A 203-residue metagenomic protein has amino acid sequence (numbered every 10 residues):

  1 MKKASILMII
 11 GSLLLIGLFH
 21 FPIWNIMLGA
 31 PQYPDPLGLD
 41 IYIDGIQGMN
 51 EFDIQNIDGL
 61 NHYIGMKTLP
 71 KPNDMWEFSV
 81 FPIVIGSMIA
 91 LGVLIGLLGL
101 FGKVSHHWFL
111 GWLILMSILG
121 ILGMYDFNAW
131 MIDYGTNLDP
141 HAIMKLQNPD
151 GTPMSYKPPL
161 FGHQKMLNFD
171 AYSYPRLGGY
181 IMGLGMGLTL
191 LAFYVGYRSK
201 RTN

Functional and structural regions predicted by a protein language model:
M1-L7, F78, S105-F109, A171 (+1 more regions): Membrane-interface helix-boundary signature
K2-I6, G92-L122, T189-N203: Juxtamembrane interface at the cytosolic side of transmembrane helices
K3-L28: N-terminal signal-anchor transmembrane alpha helix
I10-L14, L18, E77-G99, L110-I121 (+1 more regions): Hydrophobic alpha-helical transmembrane segments
H20-S79, N128-S173: Long, glycine/tryptophan/cysteine-rich extracytoplasmic
F21-P31, L98-S105, D126-D133, V195-T202: Juxtamembrane transmembrane-helix termini
L115-L122, H141-P158, M182-L184, L188: Alpha-helical membrane segments in multi-pass integral membrane proteins
Y172-S199: A hydrophobic membrane-anchoring alpha-helix module
